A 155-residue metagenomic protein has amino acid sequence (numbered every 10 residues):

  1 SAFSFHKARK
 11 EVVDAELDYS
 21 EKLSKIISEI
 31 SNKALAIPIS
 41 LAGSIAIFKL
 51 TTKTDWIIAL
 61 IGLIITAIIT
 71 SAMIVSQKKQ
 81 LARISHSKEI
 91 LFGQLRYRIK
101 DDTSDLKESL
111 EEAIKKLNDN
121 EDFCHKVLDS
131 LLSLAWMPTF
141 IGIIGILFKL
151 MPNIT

Functional and structural regions predicted by a protein language model:
S1, I154-T155: N-terminal soluble segments of membrane proteins
S1-I30, A34: Membrane-proximal, non-transmembrane alpha-helical segments
S1-V12, R96-E112: Short, charged cytosolic
D18-S24, S28-S31, K107-G142: Loop-to-transmembrane boundary segments
S28-K78, L132-A135, T139-N153: Alpha-helical transmembrane segments and their immediate juxtamembrane boundary regions in integral membrane proteins
S31, P38, I45, S85 (+4 more regions): Coiled-coil heptad-register positions
T51-D55, I99-I114, D122-L128, M151-I154: Short, structured coil/loop segments at alpha-helix boundaries
L60-T103: Inner-leaflet juxtamembrane helices
